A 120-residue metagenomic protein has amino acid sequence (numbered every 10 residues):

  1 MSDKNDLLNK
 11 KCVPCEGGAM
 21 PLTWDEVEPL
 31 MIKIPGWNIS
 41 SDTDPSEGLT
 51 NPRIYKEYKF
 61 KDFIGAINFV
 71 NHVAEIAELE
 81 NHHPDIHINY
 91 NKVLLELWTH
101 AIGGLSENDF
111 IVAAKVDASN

Functional and structural regions predicted by a protein language model:
M1-N120: Long, contiguous binding/interaction regions
